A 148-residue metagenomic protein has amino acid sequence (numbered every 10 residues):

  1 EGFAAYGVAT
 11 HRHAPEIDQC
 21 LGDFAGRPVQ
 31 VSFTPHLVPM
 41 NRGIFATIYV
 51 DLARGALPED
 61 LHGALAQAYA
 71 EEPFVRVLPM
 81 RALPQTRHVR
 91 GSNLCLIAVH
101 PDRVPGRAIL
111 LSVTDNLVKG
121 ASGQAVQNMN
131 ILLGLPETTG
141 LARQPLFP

Functional and structural regions predicted by a protein language model:
E1-L110: C-terminal substrate-binding/catalytic lobe of Rossmann-fold NAD(P)-dependent oxidoreductases
L94-L96, P101-P148: NAD(P)-dependent Rossmann-like dehydrogenase/reductase catalytic/cofactor-binding core
